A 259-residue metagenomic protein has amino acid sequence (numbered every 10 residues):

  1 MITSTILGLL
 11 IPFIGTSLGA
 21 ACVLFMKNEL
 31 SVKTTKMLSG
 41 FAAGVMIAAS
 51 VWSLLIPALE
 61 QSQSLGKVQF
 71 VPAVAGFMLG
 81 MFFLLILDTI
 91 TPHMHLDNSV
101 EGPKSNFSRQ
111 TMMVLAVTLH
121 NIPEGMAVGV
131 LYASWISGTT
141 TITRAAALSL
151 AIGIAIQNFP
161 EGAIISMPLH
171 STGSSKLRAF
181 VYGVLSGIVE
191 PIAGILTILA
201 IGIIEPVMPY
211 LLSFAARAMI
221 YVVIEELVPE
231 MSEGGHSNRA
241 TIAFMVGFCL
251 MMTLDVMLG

Functional and structural regions predicted by a protein language model:
M1-G259: Intrinsically disordered, metal-sensing/regulatory segments
